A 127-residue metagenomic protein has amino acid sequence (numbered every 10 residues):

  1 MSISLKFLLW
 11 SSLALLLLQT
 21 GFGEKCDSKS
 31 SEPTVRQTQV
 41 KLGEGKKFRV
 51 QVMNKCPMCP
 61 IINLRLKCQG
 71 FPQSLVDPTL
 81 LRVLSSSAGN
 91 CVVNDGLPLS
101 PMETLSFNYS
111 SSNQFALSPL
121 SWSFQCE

Functional and structural regions predicted by a protein language model:
M1-K47, P57-P60, R65-E127: Membrane engagement elements in two modes
R49-V52: Buried hydrophobic-core signal for structured, non-transmembrane domains
